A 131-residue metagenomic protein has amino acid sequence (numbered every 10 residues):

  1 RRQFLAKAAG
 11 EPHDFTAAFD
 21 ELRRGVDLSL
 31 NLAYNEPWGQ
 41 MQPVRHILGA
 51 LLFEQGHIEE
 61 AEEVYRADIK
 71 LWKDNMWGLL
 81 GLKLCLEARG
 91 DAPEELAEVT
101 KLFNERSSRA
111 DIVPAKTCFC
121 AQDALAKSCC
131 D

Functional and structural regions predicted by a protein language model:
R2-F4, I47, G81-L84: "A position-specific structural signal for the A-helix of alpha-solenoid helical repeats
L5, P12, Q55, R89-G90: Structural motif corresponding to the intra-repeat A-B loop/turn of tetratricopeptide repeats
F15, I58, N75, A92-P93: TPR-repeat structural position
A18, A61, E95-L96: Single-residue signature of alpha-solenoid repeat helices
R23-N31, A67-K70, N104-S108: Amphipathic alpha-helical segments of tetratricopeptide repeats
P93-D131: Terminal, low-structured helical/coil segments at or just beyond the last alpha-helical repeat
